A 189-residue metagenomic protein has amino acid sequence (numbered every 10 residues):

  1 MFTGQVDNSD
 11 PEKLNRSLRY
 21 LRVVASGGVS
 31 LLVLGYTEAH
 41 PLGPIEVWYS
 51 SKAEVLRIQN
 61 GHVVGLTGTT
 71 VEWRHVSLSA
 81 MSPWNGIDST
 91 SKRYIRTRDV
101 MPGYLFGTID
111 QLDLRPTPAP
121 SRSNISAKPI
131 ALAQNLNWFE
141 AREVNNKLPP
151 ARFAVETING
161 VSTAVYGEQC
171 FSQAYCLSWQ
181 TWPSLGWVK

Functional and structural regions predicted by a protein language model:
M1-G65, R74-H75, S91-K189: Acidic, serine/threonine-rich low-complexity disordered tracts
L78-D88: Surface-exposed beta-loop interaction hotspot
